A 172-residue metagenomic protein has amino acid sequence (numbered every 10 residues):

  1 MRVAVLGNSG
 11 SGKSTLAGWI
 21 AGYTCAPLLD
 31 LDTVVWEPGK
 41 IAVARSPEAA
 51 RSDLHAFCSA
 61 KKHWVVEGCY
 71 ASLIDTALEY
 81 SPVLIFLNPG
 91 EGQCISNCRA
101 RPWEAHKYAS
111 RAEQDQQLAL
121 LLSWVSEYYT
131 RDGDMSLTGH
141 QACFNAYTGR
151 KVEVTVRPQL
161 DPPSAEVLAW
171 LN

Functional and structural regions predicted by a protein language model:
R2: Walker A (P-loop) ATP-phosphate-binding motif of ABC ATPase nucleotide-binding domains
V5: Hydrophobic anchor at the beta1->P-loop junction of P-loop NTPases
S9: The conserved Walker
K13: Conserved lysine of the Walker
G18-K62: Conserved substrate/cofactor phosphate-moiety recognition/catalytic segment in nucleotide-dependent phosphotransferases
Y23, E127-N172: NTP-dependent small-molecule kinase module
A50-I95: Glycine-rich phosphate-binding loop used to anchor ATP phosphates in small-molecule kinases, encompassing both
P89-S136: A glycine- and Lys/Arg-enriched "phosphate-lid" helix/loop adjacent to the NTP-binding pocket of small-molecule kinases
